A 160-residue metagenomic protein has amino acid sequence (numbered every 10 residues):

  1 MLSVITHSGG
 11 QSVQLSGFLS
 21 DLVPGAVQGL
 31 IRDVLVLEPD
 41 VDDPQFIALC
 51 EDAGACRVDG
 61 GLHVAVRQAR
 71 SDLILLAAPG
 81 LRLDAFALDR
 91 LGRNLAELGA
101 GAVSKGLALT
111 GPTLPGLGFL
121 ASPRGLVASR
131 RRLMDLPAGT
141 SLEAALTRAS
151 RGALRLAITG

Functional and structural regions predicted by a protein language model:
M1-S3, D33: Cell-envelope/extracellular polymer assembly enzymes that use nucleotide-activated donors
G10-A26: Short, well-formed alpha-helical segments that are part of the catalytic scaffolds of diverse glycosyltransferases
L22-R57: Acidic donor-binding segment of Leloir-type glycosyltransferases
D52, R57-R70: Glycine-rich, basic loop-to-helix element that forms the pyrophosphate-binding segment of sugar-nucleotide handling
I74: Short aromatic/hydrophobic "clamp" motif used to bind/position activated sugar donors
A78-R82, F86: The conserved acidic donor/metal-binding loop of glycosyltransferases
F86-L114: Conserved donor NDP-sugar-binding/catalytic core segment of glycosyltransferases
L136-G160: C-terminal catalytic/acceptor-binding lobe
